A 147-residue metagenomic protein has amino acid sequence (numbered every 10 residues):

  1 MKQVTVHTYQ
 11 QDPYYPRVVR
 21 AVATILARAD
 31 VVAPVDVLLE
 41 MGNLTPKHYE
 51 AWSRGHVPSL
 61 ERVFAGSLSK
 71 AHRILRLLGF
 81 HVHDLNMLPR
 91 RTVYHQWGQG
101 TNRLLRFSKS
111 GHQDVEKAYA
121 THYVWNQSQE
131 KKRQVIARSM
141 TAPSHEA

Functional and structural regions predicted by a protein language model:
M1-T8: Short, Lys/Arg-enriched N-terminal segment that forms or immediately precedes the first helix of a structured domain
T5, Y15, K47, R62-V63 (+1 more regions): Phospho-regulated, low-complexity intrinsically disordered regions of nuclear gene-regulatory and chromatin-associated
Q11-V35, E40, L44-V63: Positively charged, polyanion-binding regions of nucleic-acid-associated proteins
